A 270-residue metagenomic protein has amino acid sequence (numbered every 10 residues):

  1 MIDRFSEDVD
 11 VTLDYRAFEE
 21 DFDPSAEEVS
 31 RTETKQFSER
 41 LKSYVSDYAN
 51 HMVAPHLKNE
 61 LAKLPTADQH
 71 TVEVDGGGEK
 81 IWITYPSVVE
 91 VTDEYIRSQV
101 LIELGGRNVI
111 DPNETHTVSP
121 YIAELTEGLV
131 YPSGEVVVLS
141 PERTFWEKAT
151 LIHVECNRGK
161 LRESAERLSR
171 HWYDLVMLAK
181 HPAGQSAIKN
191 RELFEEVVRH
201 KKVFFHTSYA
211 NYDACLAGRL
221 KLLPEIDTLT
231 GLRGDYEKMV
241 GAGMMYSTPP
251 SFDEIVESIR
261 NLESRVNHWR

Functional and structural regions predicted by a protein language model:
I2-R4, V9, Y15-R270: Structured mid-to-C-terminal alpha-helical surface segments
